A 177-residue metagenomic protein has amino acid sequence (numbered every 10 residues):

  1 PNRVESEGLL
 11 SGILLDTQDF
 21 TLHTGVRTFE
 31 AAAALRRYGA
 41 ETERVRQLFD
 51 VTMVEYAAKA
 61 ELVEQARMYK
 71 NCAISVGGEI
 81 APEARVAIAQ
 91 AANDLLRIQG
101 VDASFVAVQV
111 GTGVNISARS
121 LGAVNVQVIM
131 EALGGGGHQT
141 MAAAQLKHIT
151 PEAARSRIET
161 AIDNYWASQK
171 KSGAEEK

Functional and structural regions predicted by a protein language model:
P1-L9: Proline/glycine-rich low-complexity loops and linkers
G8-L10, L14-K177: Hydrophobic helix-and-loop "lid/oligomerization" segment in the mid-to-C-terminal part of catalytic domains
